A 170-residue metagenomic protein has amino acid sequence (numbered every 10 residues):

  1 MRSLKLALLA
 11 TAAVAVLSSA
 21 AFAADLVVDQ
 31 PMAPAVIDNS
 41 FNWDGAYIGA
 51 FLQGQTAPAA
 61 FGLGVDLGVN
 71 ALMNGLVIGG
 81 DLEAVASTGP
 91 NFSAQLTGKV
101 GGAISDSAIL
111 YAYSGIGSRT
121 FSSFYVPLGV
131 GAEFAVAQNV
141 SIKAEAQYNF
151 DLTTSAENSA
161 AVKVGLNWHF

Functional and structural regions predicted by a protein language model:
S3, A12, A20-F170: Gram-negative outer-membrane beta-barrel domains
